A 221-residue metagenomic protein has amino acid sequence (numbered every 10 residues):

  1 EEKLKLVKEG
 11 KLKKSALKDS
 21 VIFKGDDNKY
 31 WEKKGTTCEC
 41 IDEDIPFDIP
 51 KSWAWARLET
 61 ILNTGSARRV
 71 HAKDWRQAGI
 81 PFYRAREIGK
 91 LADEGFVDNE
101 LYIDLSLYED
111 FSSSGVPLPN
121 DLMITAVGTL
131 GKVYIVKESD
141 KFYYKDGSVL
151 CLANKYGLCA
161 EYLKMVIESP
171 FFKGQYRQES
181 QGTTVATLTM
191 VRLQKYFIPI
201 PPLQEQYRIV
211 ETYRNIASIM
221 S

Functional and structural regions predicted by a protein language model:
E1, A16-S20, V70-A78, G95-N99 (+1 more regions): Short coil/turn segments at secondary-structure boundaries
E1-D19, N215-S221: Short amphipathic coiled-coil heptad-repeat segments
K8-K14, K24, N28, K34 (+4 more regions): Low-complexity, Lys/Gly-biased intrinsically disordered segments
K34, E39-R68, P199, L203-E211 (+1 more regions): Non-catalytic DNA-recognition/assembly elements of restriction-modification systems
D44-I49, Y108-E109, L150-N154, Q194-I200: Short, well-ordered beta-strand elements within core beta-sheets of diverse protein domains
A56, L118, E161, M165 (+5 more regions): Feature representing long, continuous alpha-helical segments
D74, S169-Y196: Specificity-determining recognition surfaces
R84-A85, D104-E168, T187: A short beta-sheet element
